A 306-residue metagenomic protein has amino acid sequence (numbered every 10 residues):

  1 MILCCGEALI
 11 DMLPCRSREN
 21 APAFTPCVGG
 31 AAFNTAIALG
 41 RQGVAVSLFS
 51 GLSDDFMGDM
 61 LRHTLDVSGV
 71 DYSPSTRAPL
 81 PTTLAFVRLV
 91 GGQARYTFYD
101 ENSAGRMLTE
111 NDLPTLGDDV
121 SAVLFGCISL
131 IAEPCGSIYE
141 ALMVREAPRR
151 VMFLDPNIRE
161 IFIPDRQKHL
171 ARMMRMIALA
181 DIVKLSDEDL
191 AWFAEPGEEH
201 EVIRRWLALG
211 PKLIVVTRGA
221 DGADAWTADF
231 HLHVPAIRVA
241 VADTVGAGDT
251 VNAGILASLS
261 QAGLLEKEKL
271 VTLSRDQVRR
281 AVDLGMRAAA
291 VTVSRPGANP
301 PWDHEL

Functional and structural regions predicted by a protein language model:
M1-V70: Glycine-rich phosphate/adenosyl-contacting loop at the front of the ribokinase-like
C4-C5, P74, F153-L154, K184-L185 (+1 more regions): General beta-strand structural signal in soluble alpha/beta enzymes
A8, A31, I128, P156 (+1 more regions): Active-site metal-binding loops of divalent metal-dependent hydrolases
I37, L84-R88, G222-A225: Short beta-strand scaffold segments in enzyme catalytic cores
A45-C127, M152: Conserved N-terminal subdomain of the carbohydrate kinase-like
L113, M173, V241: Acidic, amphipathic alpha-helical patches
A122, C127-R205, P211, D221-G222: Conserved beta-alpha-beta core of the PfkB/ribokinase-like small-molecule kinase fold
E195-L306: Conserved phosphate-binding/catalytic region of the ribokinase-like
